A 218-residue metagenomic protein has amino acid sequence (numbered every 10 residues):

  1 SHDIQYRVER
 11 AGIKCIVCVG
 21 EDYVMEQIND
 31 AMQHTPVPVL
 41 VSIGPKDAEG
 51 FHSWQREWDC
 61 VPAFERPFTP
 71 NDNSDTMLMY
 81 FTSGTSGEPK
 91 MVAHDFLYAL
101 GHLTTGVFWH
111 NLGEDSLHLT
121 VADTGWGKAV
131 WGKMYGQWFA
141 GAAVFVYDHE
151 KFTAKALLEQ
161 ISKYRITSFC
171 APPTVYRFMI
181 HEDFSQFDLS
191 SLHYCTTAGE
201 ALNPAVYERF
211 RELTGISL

Functional and structural regions predicted by a protein language model:
S1-C60: Structural core segment of the AMP-binding/adenylate-forming
S1-V19, K90-A93, T120, A143-E150: Short beta-strand->loop structural element characteristic of the AMP-binding/adenylate-forming
Q5, F68, A154-L158, Q186: Short hydrophobic/charged patches on amphipathic alpha-helices used for structural packing and interfaces
I16, T76, T82-T85, H118 (+4 more regions): Conserved S/T- and glycine-rich ATP-binding loop of Class I adenylate-forming
D22-V24, T174-Y176, L202: Alpha-helix capping/helix-boundary segments
S42-G50, W58-F81, E88, N111-L117 (+1 more regions): Conserved pre-ATP/AMP-binding loop-to-beta segment of ANL
L100-L117, T124-T167, E182: Conserved AMP-binding/adenylation subdomain of ANL enzymes
F139, I166-C170, I180-L218: Gly/Ser/Thr-rich phosphate-binding loop
